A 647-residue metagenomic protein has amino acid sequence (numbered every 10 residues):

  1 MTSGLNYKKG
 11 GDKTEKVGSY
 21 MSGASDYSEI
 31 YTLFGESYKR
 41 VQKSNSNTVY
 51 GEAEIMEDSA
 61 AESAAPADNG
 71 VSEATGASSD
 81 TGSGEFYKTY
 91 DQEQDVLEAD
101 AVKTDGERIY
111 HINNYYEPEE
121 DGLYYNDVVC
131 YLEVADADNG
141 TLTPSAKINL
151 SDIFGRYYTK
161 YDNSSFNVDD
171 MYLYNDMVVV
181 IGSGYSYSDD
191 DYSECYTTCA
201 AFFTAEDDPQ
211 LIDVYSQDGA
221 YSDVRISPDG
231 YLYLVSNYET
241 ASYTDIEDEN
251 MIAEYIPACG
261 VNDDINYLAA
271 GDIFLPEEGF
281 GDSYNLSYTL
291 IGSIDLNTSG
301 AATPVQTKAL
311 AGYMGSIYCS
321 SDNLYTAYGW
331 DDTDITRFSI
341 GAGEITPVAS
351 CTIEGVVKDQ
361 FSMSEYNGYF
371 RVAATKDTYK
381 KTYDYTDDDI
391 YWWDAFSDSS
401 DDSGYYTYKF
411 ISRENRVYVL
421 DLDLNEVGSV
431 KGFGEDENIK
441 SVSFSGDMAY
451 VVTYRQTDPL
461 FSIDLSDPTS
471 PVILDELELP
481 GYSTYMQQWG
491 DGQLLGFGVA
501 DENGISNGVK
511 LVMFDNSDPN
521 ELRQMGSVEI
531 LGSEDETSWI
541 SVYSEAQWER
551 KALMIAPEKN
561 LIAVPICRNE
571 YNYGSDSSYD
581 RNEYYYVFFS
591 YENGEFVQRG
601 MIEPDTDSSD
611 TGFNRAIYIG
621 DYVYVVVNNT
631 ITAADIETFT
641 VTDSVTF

Functional and structural regions predicted by a protein language model:
M1-F647: Beta-sheet-rich non-transmembrane sensory/scaffold domains
